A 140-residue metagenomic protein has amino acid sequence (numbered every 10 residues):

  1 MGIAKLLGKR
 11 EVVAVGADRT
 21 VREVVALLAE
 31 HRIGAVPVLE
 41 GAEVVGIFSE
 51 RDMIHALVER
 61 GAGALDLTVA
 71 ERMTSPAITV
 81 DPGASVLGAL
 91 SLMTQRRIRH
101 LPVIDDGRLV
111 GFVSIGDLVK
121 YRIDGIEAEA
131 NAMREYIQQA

Functional and structural regions predicted by a protein language model:
M1-E11, S49-D81, S85-T94, I115-A140: Tandem CBS (Bateman) regulatory domains
V15-R32, V38-L39, T79-R97, I104: The conserved cystathionine-beta-synthase
R19-E30, E59-E71, G107: Short, charge-rich amphipathic segments
E23, G46, A56: Short acidic/glycine-rich loop or secondary-structure boundary segments that cap or lie
L28-H31, V36-D52, M93, L101-G116: A glycine-centered beta-loop-beta connector
S75-P76, R99-G111, I137-A140: Short flexible/disordered coil segments
